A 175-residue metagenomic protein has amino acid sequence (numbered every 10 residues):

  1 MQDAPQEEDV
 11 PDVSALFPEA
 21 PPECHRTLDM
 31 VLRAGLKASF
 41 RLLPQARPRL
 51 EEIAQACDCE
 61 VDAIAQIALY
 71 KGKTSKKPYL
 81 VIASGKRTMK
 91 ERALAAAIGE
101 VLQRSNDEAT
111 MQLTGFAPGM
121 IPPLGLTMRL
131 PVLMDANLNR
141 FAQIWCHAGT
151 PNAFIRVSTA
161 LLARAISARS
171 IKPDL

Functional and structural regions predicted by a protein language model:
Q2-L175: Extended, low-hydrophobicity, polar/charged segments
